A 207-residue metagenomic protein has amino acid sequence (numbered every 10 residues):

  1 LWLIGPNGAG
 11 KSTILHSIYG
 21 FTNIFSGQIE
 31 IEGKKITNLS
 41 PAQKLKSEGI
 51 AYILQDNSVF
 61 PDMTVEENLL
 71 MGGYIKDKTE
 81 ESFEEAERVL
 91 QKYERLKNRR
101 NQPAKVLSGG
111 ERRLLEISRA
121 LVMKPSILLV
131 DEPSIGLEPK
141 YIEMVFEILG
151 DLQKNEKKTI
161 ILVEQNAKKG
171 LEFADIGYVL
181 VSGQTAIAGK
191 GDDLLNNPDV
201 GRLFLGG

Functional and structural regions predicted by a protein language model:
I4-P6: The feature captures the beta-strand-to-loop junction immediately N-terminal to the Walker
Y19: Helix-to-loop junction immediately C-terminal to a conserved catalytic motif
G27-I36, K46-S47, E81-A86, Q91 (+1 more regions): Conserved ABC transporter NBD signature motif
M63-E84, K92-E94, G189, L205-G207: ABC-type ATPase nucleotide-binding domains, specifically the catalytic core motifs of the NBD
P103-L107: Conserved ABC ATPase signature
A120-L121: ABC ATPase C-loop
L128-E132: Catalytic Walker B motif of ABC-type/P-loop ATPase nucleotide-binding domains
E143-E156: Helical segment within the ABC ATPase nucleotide-binding domain
